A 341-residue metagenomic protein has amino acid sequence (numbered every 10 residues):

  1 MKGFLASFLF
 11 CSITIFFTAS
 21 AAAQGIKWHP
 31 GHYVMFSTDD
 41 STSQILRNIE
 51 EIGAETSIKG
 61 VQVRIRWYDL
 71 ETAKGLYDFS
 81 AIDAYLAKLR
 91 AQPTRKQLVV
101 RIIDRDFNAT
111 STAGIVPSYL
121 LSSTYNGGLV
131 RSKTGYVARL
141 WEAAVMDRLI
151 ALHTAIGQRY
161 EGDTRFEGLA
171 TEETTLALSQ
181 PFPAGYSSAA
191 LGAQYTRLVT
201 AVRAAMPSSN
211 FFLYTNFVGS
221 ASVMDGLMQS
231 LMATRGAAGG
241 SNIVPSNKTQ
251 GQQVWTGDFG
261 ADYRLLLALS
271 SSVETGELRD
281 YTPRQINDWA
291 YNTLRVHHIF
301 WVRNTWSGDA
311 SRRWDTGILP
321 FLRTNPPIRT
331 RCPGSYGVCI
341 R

Functional and structural regions predicted by a protein language model:
A6-F17: Bacterial N-terminal signal peptides
F17-A23: Sec/Tat signal peptide C-region and signal peptidase I cleavage site
A23-K59, R64-R66: Boundary/entry segment of secreted carbohydrate-active catalytic domains
H32-D39, R165-L176, T196-V223, S241-I243: Aromatic-lined carbohydrate-recognition surfaces of secreted/lumenal glycan-active proteins
N48-Y125, S187-A201: Aromatic-lined substrate-binding rim segments of carbohydrate-active enzymes
I58, V63, Y68, P207-F217 (+2 more regions): Aromatic- and acid-rich polysaccharide-binding/catalytic face of secreted or lumenal carbohydrate-active enzymes
Y85-Q92, K96, L129-A170, Q194 (+1 more regions): An active-site-proximal structural segment forming one wall of the substrate-binding cleft that immediately precedes
V99, I103, G236-R341: Substrate-binding cleft of secreted/luminal carbohydrate-active enzymes
